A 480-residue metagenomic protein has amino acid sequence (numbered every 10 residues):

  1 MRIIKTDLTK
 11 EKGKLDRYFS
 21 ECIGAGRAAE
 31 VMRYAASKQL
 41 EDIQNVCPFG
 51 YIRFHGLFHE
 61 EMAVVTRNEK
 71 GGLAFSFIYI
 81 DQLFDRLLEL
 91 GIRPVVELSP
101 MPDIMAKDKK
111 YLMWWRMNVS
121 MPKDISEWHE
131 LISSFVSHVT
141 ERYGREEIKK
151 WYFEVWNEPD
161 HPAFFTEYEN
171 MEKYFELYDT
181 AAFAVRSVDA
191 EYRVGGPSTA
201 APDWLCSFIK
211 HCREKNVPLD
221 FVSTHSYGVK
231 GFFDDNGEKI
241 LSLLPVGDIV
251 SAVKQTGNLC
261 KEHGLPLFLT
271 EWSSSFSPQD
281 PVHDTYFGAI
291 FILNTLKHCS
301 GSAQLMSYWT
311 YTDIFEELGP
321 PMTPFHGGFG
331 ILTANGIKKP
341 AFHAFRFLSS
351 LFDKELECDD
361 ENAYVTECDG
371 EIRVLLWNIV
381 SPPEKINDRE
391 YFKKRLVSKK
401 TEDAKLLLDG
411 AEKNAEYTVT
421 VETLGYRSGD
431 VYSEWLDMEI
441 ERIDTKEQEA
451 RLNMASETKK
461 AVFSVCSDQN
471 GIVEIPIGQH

Functional and structural regions predicted by a protein language model:
M1-G50: Mature N-terminal, pre-catalytic/accessory segment of carbohydrate-active enzymes
E30-Q44, H138, D203-C212, A289-L296: Short, acidic/polar
Q39, N216-D280, G301-D313, S350 (+1 more regions): Glycoside hydrolase catalytic-domain groove-lining segments
C47-L241, Q255, S277: Substrate-binding cleft and catalytic face of glycoside hydrolase catalytic domains, especially the flexible beta-alpha
L83-R93, H138-E147, T180-Y192, Q255-L267 (+4 more regions): A structural motif corresponding to the C-terminal end of an alpha-helix and its immediate exit/capping segment
L269-F392: Aromatic/acidic polysaccharide-binding cleft in carbohydrate-active enzymes
D359-A415, T420-D437, H480: Carbohydrate-binding surface patches
E441-H480: C-terminal beta-strand-rich structural cap/linker in extracellular carbohydrate-active enzymes
